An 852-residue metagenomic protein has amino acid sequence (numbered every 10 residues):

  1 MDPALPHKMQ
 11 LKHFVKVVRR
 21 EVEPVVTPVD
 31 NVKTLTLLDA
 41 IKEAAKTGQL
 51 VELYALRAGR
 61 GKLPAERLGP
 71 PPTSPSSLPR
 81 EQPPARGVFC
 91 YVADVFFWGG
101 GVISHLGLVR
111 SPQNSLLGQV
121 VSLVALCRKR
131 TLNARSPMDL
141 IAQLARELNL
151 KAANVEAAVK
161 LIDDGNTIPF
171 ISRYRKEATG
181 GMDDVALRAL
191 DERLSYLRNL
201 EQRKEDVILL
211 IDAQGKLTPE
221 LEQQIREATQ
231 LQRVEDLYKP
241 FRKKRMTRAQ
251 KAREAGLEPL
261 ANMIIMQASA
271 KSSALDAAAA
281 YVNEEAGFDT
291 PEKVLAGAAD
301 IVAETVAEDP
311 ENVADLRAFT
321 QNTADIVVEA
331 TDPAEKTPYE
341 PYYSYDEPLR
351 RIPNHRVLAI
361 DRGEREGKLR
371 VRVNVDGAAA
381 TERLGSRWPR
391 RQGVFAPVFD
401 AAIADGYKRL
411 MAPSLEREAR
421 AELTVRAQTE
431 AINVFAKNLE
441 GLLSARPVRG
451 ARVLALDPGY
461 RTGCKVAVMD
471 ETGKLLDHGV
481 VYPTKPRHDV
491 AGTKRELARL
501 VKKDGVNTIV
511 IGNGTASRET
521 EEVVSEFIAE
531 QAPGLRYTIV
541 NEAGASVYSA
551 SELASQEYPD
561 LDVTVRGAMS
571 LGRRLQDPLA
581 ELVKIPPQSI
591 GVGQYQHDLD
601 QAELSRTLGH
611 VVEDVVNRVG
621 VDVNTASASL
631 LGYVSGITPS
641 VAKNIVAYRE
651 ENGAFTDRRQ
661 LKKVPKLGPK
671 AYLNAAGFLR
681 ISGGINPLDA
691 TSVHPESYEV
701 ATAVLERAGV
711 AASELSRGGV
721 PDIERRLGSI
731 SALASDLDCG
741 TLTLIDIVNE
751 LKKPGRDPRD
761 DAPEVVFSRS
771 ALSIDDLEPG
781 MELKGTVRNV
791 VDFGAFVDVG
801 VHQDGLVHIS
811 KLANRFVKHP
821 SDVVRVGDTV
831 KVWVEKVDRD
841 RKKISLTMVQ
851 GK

Functional and structural regions predicted by a protein language model:
M1-M9, A55: NAD(P)-dinucleotide binding in Rossmann-like oxidoreductases
K16-P75, D457: C-terminal helix-rich "cap/oligomerization" subdomain common to oxidoreductases
N149, R446-V448, P458, E613-A647 (+2 more regions): C-terminal accessory/binding modules appended to enzymatic or scaffolding proteins
T167-I168, T179, D183-E285, D477 (+4 more regions): Accessory alpha-helical DNA-binding modules that contact the DNA backbone or grooves
F170, A186-A189, Y196-A455, G459-D560 (+1 more regions): Duplex nucleic acid-engaging cores and interfaces of nucleic-acid transaction enzymes
E220, R233, L237, T538 (+3 more regions): Long, charge-rich intrinsically disordered scaffolds of nucleic-acid metabolism proteins
A280-P291, Y345, T381-Y407, M411 (+3 more regions): Low-complexity, acidic/Ser/Thr- and charged residue-rich accessory regions of DNA metabolism proteins
E418-A436, S589-G620, D738-P779: Long, charged amphipathic helices and adjacent flexible linkers at domain junctions
